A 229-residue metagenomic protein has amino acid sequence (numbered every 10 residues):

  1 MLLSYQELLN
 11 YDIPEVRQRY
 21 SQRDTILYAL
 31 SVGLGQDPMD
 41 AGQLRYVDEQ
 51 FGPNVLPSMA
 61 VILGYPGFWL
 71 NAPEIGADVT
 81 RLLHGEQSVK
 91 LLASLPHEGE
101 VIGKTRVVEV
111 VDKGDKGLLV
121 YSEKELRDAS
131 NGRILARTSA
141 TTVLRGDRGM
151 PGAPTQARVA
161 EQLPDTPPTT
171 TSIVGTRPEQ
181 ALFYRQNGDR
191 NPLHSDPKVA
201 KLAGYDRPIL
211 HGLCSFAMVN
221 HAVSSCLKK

Functional and structural regions predicted by a protein language model:
M1-I102, L227: Hydrophobic, proline/glycine-rich low-complexity stretches
M1-P14, L63-Y65, L82-S172: HotDog/MaoC-like acyl-thioester-processing domains
L2-V47, Q156-S215, A222-S225: A contiguous, surface-exposed recognition patch within enzymatic or periplasmic domains that forms
P53, N71, E123-L126, S130 (+3 more regions): Short alpha-helical interface elements
L70-A72, R148-P151, Y184-R190: Short, functional N-terminal and low-complexity linear motifs
